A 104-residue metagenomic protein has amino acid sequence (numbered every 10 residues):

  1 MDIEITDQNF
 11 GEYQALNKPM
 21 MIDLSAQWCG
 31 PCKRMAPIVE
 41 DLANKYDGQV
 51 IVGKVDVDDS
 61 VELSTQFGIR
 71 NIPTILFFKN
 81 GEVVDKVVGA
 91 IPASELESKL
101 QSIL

Functional and structural regions predicted by a protein language model:
M1-I51, D58-Q66, R70-T74, K79-L104: Proteins that catalyze or organize thiol-disulfide redox chemistry and the adjacent proteostasis machinery handling
